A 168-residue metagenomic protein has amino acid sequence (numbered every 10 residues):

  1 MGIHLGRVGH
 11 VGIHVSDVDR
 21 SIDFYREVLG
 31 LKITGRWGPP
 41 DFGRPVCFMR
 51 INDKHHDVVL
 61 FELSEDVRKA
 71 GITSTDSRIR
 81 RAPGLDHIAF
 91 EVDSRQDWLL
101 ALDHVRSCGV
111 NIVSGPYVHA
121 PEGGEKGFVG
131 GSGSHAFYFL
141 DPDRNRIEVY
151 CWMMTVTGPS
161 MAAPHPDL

Functional and structural regions predicted by a protein language model:
M1-R20, L85-I88, V156, S160-L168: N-terminal beta-strand motif that seeds the catalytic metal site of vicinal oxygen chelate
H14-E65: Core segments of cupin and vicinal oxygen chelate
S16-D19, R81-R146: Vicinal oxygen chelate
D57, R146-V149: Short glycine-/small-residue motifs
D57-V58, D93, T155: Long, contiguous binding/interaction regions
V67-T75, P121-K126: A short, acidic/glycine-rich surface segment
Y150-V156: Short beta->alpha transition motifs characteristic of CBS
